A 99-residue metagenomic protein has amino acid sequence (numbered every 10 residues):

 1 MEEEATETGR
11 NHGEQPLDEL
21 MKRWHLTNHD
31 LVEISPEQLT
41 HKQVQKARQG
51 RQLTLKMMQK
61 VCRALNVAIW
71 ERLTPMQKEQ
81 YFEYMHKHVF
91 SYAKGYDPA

Functional and structural regions predicted by a protein language model:
M1-I34: A short, Lys/Arg-rich alpha-helix, primarily the initiator
E3, K94-A99: Short acidic DE-rich linear segments
Q15, L26, L39, L53-K56: Residue-level signal for the short linker/turn that defines the boundary of a DNA-recognition helix
M21, S35, A47-R48, L65: DNA major-groove recognition helix of helix-turn-helix
D30, Q43, E71: Residues in the helix-turn-helix
P36-L53: Recognition helix of helix-turn-helix/homeodomain-like DNA-binding domains that insert into the DNA major groove
G50-R63: Short, basic-rich loop-to-helix N-cap that marks the start of a DNA-contacting helix
N66-Y96: Short C-terminal boundary/hinge segments that cap the last helix of small helical domains
